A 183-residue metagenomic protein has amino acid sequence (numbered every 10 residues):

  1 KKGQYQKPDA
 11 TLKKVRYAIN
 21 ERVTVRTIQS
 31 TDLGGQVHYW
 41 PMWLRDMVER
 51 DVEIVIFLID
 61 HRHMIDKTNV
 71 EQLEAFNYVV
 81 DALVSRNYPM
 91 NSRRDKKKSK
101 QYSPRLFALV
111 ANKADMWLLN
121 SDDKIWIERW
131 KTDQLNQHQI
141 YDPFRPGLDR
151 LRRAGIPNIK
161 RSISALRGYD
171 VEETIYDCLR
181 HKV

Functional and structural regions predicted by a protein language model:
K1-T27, W40: Switch I (effector-binding) loop of TRAFAC-class P-loop GTPase G-domains
E21-R26, R153-I159: A short helix-to-beta-strand connector/capping loop
T27-D32, F57: Glycine-rich phosphate-binding loop used to anchor ATP phosphates in small-molecule kinases, encompassing both
S30-D32, L106-N112, I159-A165: Extended hydrophobic secondary-structure segments that form protein cores and membrane-embedded regions
L33-W40: Short acidic, Gly/Ser-rich segments with clustered Asp/Glu that frequently serve as metal-coordination loops in enzyme
P41-R45: Alpha-helical scaffolding within the catalytic cores of extracellular/periplasmic polymer-degrading hydrolases
M47-E49, I54-R153: Conserved C-terminal guanine-recognition region of P-loop GTPase G domains, centered on the G4
R161-V183: Conserved GTPase G-domain signal focused on the G5
